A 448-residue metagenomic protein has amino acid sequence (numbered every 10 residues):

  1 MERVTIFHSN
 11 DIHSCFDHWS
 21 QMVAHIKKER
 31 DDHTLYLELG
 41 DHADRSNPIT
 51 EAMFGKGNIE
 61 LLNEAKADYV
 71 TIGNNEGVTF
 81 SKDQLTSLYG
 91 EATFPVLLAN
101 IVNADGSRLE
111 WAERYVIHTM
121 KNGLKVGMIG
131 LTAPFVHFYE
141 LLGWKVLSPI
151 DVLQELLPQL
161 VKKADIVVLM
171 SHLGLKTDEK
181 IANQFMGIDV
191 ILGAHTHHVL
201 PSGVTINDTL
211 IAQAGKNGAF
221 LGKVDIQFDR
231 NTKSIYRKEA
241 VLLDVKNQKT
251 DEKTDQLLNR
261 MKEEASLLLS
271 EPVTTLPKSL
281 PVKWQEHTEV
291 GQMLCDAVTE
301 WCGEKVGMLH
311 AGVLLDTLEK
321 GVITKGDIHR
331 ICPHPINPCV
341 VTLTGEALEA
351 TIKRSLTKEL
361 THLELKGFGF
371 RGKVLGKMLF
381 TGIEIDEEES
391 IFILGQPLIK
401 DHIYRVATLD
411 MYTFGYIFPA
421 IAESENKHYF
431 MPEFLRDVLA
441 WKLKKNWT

Functional and structural regions predicted by a protein language model:
M1-L243, H287-Q292: Acidic, metal/ion-coordinating pockets
G130-A133, G215-N217, R230, G312 (+3 more regions): A broadly conserved detector of short glycine/acidic/proline-rich loop/turn motifs that flank catalytic sites and bind
H137, L200-S202, F220-G222, T317-L318 (+2 more regions): Short helix/loop capping segments that flank catalytic or ligand/cofactor-binding pockets
L156-M170, D229, E264, W301-K305 (+3 more regions): Change "in soluble alpha/beta enzymes" to "in soluble alpha/beta proteins
K162-K163, G174, K262-V282, F418-T448: A short, charged
N231-V322, L443-T448: A short C-terminal boundary segment appended to hydrolase-like catalytic domains
E319-T448: Feature captures C-terminal
